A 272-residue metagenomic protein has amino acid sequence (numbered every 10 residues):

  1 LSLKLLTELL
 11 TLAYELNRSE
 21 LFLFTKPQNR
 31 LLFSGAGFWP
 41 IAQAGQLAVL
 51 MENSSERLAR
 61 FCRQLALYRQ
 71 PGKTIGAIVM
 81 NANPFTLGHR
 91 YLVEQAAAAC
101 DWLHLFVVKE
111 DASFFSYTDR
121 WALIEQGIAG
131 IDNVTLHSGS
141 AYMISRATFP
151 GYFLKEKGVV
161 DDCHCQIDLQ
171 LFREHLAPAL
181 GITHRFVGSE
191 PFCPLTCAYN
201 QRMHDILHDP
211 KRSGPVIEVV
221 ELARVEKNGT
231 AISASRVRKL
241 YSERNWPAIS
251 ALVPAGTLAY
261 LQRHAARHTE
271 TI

Functional and structural regions predicted by a protein language model:
L1: Conserved acetyl-CoA binding element of GNAT-fold acetyltransferases
K4-E20, Q95-A99: Conserved acyl-CoA
L16, T25, N29-I272: Nucleotidyltransferase catalytic core that binds NTPs
